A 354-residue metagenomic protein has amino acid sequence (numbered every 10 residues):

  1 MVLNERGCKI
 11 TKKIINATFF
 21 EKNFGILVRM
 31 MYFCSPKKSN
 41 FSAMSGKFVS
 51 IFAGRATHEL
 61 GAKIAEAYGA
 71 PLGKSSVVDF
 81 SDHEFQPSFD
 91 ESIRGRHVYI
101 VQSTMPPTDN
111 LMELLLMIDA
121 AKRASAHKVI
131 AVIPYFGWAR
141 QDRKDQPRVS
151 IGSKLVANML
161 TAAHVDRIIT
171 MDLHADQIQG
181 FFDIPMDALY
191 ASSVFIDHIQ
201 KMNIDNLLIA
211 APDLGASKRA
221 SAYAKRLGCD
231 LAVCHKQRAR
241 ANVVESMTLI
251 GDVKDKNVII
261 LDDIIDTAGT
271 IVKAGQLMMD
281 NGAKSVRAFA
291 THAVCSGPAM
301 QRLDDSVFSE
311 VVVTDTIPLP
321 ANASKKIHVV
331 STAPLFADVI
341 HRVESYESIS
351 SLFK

Functional and structural regions predicted by a protein language model:
L3, K9-I10, I15-P36, N40: Short, positively charged and aromatic/hydrophobic N-terminal segments
N4, Y32-K354: PRPP-associated nucleotide enzymes
